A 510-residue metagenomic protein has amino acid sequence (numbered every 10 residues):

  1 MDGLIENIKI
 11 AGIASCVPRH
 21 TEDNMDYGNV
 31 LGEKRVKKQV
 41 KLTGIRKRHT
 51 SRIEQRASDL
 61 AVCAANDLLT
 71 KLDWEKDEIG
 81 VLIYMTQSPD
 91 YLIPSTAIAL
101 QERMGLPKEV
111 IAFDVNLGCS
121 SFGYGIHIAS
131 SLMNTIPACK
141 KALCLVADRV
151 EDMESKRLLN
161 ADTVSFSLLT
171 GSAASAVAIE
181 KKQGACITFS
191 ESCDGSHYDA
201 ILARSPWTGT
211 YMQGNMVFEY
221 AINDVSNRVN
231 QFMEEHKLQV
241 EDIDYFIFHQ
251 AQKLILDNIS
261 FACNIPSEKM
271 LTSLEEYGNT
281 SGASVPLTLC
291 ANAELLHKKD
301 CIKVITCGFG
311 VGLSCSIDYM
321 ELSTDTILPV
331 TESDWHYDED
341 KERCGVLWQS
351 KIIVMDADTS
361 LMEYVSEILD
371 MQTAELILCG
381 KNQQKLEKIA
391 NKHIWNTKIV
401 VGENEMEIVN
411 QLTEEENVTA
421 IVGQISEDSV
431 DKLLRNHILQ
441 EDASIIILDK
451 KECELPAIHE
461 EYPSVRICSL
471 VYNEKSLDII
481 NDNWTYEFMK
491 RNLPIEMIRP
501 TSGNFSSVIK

Functional and structural regions predicted by a protein language model:
M1-E54, K156-N223, N227, F309 (+1 more regions): Condensing-enzyme catalytic core mediating Claisen C-C bond formation in acyl metabolism
I10, I53-L117, G123, E235-L256: Conserved beta-ketoacyl condensing-enzyme motif
K34-Q39, Q55-L72, Y220-H236, T288-N292: Short, well-ordered amphipathic alpha-helical segments that serve as non-catalytic structural scaffolds within diverse
S58, V62-A65, S88-P89, P107 (+2 more regions): Claisen-condensing/thiolase-fold acyl-transfer catalytic domains that form or cleave C-C bonds in fatty acid
N134-G171: Flexible, glycine-rich active-site loops centered on histidine and acidic residues that chelate a metal or position
D148, N382, K451, N473: Residues in the short beta-alpha loop(s) of Rossmann-like NAD(P)-binding domains
D358: N-terminal Rossmann NAD(P)H-binding glycine-rich loop of SDR-like oxidoreductase domains
E407-E415: Short amphipathic alpha-helix with an adjacent loop that forms part of the alpha/beta core around
